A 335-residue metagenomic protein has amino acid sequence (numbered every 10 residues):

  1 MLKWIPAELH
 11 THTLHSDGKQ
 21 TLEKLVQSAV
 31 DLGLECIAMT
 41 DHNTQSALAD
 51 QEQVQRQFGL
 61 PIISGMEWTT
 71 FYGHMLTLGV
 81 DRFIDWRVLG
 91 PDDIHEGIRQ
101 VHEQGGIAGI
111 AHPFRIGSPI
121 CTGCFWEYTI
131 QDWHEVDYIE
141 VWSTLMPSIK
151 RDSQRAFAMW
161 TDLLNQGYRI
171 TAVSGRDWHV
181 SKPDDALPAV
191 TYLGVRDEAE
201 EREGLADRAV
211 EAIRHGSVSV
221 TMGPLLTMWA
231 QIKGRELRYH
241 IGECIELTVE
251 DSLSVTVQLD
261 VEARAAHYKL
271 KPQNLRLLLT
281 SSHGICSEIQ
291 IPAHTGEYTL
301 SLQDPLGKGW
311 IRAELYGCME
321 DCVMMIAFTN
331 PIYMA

Functional and structural regions predicted by a protein language model:
M1-C121, F125-Y128, H134, V141-W160 (+5 more regions): A metal-dependent hydrolase metal-coordination microenvironment
M1-W4, S181-A335: C-terminal functional module detector
Y128-T129, L302: A generic local secondary-structure boundary/capping motif
